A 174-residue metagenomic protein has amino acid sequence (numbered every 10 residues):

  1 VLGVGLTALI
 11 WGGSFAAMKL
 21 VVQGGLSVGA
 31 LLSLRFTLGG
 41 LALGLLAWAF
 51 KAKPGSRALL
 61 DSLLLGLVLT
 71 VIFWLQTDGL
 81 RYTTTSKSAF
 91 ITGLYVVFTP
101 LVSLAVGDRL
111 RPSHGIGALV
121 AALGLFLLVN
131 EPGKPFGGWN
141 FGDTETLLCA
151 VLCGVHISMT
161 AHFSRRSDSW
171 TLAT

Functional and structural regions predicted by a protein language model:
V1-L6, S33, L59-L63, F90 (+3 more regions): Hydrophobic alpha-helical transmembrane segments
V1-S33, L67, V71, L75 (+2 more regions): Glycine-/small-residue-enriched transmembrane alpha-helix faces in small-molecule transporters and effluxers
I10, S14-F15, G44-T92, T99 (+1 more regions): Specific transmembrane alpha-helical segments of multi-pass solute transporters/efflux pumps, especially DMT/EamA
G12-G13, T37-L41, V97-F98, A122-L123 (+1 more regions): Small-residue-rich packing faces within the transmembrane alpha-helices of Major Facilitator Superfamily
V21, L31, R35, G79 (+4 more regions): Hydrophobic/aromatic residues within transmembrane alpha-helices of multi-pass small-molecule transporters
G25, S33, Y82-L94, N140: Replace "multi-pass membrane enzymes" with "multi-pass membrane proteins
A42-P54, F98-L110, I157-R166: C-terminal ends of transmembrane helices
L43, L63, L69, L110-E131 (+1 more regions): Hydrophobic transmembrane alpha-helices of multi-pass small-molecule transport proteins
